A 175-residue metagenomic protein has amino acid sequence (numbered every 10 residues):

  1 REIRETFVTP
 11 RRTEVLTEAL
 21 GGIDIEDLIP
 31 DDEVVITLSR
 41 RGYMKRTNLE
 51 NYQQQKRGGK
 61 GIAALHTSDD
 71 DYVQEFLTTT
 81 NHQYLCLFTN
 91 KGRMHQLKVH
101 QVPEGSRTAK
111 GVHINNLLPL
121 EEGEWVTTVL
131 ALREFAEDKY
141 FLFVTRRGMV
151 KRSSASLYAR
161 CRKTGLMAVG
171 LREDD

Functional and structural regions predicted by a protein language model:
R1-D175: C-terminal interaction appendages of subunits in large macromolecular complexes
